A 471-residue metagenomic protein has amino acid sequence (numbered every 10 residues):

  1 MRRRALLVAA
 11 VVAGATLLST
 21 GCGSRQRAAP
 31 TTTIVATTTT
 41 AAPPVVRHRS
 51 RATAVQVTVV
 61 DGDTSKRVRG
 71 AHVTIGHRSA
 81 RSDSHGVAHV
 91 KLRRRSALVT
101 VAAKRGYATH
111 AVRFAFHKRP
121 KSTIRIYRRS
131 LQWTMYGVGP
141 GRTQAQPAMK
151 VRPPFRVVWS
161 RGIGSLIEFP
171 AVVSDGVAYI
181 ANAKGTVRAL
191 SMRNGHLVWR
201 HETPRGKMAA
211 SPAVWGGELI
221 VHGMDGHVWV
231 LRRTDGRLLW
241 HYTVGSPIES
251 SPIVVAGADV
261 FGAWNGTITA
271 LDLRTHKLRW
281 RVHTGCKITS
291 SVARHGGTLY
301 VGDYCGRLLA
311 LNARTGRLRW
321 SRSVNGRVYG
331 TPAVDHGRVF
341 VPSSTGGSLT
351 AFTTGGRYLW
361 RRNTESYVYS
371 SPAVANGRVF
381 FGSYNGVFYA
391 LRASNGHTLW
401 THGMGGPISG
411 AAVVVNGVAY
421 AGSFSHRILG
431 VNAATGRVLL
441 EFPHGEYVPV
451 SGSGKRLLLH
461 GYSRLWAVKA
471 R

Functional and structural regions predicted by a protein language model:
G23-A54, V60, P120-Y127: Beta-strand-rich domain onsets/edges
T53-V55, T64-H77: Short, ordered, surface-exposed loop/turn motifs in non-cytosolic proteins
V57, V73, H77, A102 (+11 more regions): Repeat-blade elements of multi-bladed beta-propeller folds
H77-V90: Short, acidic Ser/Thr/Gly-rich low-complexity loop/linker segments typical of extracellular and cell-surface proteins
H89-L98: Short Pro-Gly-centered beta-turn/loop motif in secreted/extracellular proteins
T100-A115: A short, solvent-exposed loop/turn motif at the edges and junctions of modular extracellular/periplasmic domains
R129-V157: Blade/loop signatures of beta-propeller domains
S191-G195, R232-G236, D272-H276, N312-G316 (+4 more regions): Short loop/turn segments that connect beta-strands within beta-propeller blades
